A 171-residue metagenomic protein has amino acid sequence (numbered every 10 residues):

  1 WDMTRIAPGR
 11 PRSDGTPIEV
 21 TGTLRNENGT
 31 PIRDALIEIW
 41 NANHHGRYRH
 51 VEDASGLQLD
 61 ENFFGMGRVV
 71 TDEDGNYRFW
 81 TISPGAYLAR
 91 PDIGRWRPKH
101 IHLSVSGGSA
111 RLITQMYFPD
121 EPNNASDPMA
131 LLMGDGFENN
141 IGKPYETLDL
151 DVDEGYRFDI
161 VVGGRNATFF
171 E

Functional and structural regions predicted by a protein language model:
W1-E171: Beta-strand-dominated extracellular/periplasmic modules and repeats in secreted or surface-exposed proteins
